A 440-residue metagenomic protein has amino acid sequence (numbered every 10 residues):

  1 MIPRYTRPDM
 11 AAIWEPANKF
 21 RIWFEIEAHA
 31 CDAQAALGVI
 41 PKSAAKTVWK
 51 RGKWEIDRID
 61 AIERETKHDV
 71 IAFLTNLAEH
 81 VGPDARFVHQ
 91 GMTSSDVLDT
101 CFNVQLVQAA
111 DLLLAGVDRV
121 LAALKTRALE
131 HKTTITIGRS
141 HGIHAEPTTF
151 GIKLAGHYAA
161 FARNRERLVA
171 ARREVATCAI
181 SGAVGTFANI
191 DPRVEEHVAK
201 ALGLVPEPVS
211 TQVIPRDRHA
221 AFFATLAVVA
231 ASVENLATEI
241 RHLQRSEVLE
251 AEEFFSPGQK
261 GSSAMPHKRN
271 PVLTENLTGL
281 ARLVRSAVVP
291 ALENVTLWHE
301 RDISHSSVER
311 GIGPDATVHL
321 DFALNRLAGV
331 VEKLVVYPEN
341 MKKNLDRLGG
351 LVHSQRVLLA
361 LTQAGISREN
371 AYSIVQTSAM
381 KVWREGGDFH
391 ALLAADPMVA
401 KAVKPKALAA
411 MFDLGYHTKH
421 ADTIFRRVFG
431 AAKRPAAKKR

Functional and structural regions predicted by a protein language model:
M1-F187, D191-H197, P206, Q259-S262 (+3 more regions): A helix-coil-helix interface module used to build multimeric assemblies and to scaffold catalytic/cofactor sites
M1-I2, T134, E195-Q212, A251-F254 (+1 more regions): Acidic-glycine-rich active-site phosphate/pyrophosphate-binding loop
M1-N18, A72, S263-R440: Catalytic-core signal marking the mid-to-C-terminal active-site face
A33, N76, H80, A123 (+16 more regions): Generic, well-ordered alpha-helical scaffold segments in large soluble proteins
D60, V107-D118, K125, A155-Y158 (+8 more regions): Short amphipathic alpha-helical segments with heptad-repeat character
I152, A220-V228, R356-A364: Short, well-ordered beta-strand elements within core beta-sheets of diverse protein domains
N164, Q212-H305, R310: Glycine-rich anion/phosphate-binding loop at the beta-strand->alpha-helix junction
T186, A201, P206-V213, K342 (+3 more regions): A structural signal for small-residue-enriched, beta-sheet-centric alpha/beta enzyme cores and oligomeric scaffold folds
